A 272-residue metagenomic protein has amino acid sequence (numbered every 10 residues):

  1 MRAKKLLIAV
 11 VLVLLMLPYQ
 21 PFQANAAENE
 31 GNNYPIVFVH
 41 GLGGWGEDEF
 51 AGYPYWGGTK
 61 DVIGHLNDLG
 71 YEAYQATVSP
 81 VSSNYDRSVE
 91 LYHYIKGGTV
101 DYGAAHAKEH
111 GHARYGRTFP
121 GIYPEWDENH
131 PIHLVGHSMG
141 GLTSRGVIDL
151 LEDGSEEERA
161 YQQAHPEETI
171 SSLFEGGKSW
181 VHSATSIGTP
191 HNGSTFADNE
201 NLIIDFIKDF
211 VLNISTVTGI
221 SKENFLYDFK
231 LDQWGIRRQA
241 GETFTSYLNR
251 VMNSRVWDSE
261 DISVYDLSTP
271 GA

Functional and structural regions predicted by a protein language model:
M1-I8: Bacterial N-terminal signal peptides that target proteins for export
A9-P18: Bacterial N-terminal signal peptides
L17-N29: Sec-dependent signal peptide cleavage junction
G31-I132: Active-site catalytic motif of lipid deacylating hydrolases and related acyltransferases
Y92, R145-D149: Short, hydrophobic alpha-helix immediately C-terminal to the catalytic nucleophile
L134-G136, I187: Short beta-strand immediately N-terminal to the catalytic nucleophile in serine-hydrolase-like folds
G136-G140, S144: Gly/Ala-rich beta-loop-alpha elbow adjacent to hydrolase catalytic centers
D149-A272: Helical cap/lid subdomain of alpha/beta-hydrolase-fold lipid enzymes that gates access to the catalytic pocket
